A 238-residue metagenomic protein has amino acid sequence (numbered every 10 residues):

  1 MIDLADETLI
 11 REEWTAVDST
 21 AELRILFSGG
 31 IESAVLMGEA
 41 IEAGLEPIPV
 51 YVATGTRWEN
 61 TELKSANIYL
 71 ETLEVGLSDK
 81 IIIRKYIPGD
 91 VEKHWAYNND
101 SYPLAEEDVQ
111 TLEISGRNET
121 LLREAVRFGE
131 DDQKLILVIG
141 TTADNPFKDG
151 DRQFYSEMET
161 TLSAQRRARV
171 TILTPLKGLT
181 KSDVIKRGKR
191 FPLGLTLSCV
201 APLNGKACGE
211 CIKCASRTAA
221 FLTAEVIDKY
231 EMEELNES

Functional and structural regions predicted by a protein language model:
I2-F191: ATP-dependent adenylation/nucleotidyltransferase module used to activate substrates
N60, N67-Y69, E157, C208 (+2 more regions): Solvent-exposed, non-transmembrane amphipathic alpha-helical segments
L73-V75, A219-A224: A general structural signal for short secondary-structure boundary/capping elements
Q110, A143, I172, L195 (+3 more regions): Glycine-rich, flexible loop/turn motifs
E119, R123, L195-A219: Local cysteine-cluster metal-coordination motifs and their immediate loop/turn environment, predominantly Fe-S cluster
L203, A224-N236: Short cysteine/histidine-rich metal-coordination sites, predominantly Zn2+-binding motifs
